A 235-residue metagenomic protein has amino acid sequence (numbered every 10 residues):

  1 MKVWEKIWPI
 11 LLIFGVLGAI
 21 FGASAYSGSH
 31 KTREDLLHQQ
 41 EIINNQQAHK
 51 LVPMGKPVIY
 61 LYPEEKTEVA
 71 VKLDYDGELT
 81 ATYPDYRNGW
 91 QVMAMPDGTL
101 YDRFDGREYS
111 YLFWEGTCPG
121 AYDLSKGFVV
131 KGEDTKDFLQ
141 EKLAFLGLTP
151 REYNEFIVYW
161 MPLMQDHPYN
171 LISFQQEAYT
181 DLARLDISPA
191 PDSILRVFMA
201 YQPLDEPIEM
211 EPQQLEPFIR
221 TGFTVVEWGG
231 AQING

Functional and structural regions predicted by a protein language model:
M1-F14: N-terminal Sec-pathway targeting helices
G15-S27: Hydrophobic alpha-helical membrane-insertion segments, chiefly the h-region of N-terminal signal peptides
A25-G235: Protease-labile, long low-complexity intrinsically disordered regions enriched in Pro/Ser/Thr
